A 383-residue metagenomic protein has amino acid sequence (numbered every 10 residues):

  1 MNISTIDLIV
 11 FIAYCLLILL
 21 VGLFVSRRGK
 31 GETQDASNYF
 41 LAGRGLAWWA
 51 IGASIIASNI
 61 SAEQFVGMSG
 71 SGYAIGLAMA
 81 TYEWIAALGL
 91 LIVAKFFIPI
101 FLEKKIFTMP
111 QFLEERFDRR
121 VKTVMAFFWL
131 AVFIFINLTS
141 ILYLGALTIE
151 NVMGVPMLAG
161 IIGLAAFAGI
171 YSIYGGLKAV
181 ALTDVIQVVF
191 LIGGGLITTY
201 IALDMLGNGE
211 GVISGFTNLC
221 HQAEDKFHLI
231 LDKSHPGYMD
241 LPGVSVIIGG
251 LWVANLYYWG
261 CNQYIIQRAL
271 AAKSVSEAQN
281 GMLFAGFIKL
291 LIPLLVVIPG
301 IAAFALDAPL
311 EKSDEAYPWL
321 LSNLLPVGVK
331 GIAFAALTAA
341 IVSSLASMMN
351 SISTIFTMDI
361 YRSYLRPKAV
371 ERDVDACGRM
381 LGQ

Functional and structural regions predicted by a protein language model:
M1-F65, S172-G175, G194, G281: Membrane-interface "cap" regions at the ends of multi-pass membrane proteins
N2-D7, G70-E83, Y143-L158, K178-Q187 (+2 more regions): Transmembrane helix-loop boundary segments of multi-pass membrane transporters
N2-R27, T33, G70-I106, P110-Q111 (+2 more regions): Extracellular loop-to-transmembrane helix junctions
N2-S4, L41-L46, A50, G67-T81 (+2 more regions): Loop-to-helix junctions at membrane interfaces in multi-pass transport proteins
C15-I18, S58-N59, A86-L90, L130 (+7 more regions): Residue-level recognition of pore/gate-forming positions within transmembrane alpha-helices of multi-pass
L16-D35, F65, F96-P110, F167-I170 (+6 more regions): Juxtamembrane interface elements at the cytosolic ends of transmembrane helices in multi-pass membrane proteins
S37, I106-E114, G176-I186, C261-L291 (+5 more regions): Hydrophobic, small-residue-rich membrane helices and short re-entrant helix-turn-helix hairpins that build
I56, A78-I173, L229, K233 (+3 more regions): Helix-loop-helix module between adjacent transmembrane segments
